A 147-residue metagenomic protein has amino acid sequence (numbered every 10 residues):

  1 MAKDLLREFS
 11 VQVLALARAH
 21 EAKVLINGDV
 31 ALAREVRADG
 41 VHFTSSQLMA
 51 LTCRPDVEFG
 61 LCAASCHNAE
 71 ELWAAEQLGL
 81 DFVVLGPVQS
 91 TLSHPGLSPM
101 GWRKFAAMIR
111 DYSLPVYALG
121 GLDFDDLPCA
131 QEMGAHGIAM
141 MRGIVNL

Functional and structural regions predicted by a protein language model:
M1-D4: N-terminal glycine-/charge-rich "phosphate-binding" loop or analogous flexible N-terminal tail
L6-I26, S45-L48, T52-N68, S98-G121: Alpha-helix-loop-beta-strand connector modules within alpha/beta enzyme cores
F9, D39-V41, D56-V57, L78-L80 (+2 more regions): Short, glycine/charged-enriched secondary-structure capping and boundary segments
Q12-A15, R34-R37, V88-S90: N-terminal start-of-chain detector that recognizes signal peptides and the immediate post-cleavage beginning
V24-D39, H67-G79, I109-A118, L122-L147: Catalytic cores of alpha/beta
T44-R54, V84-G96, F124-L147: Glycine-rich phosphate-binding active-site loops on the catalytic face of alpha/beta enzymes
C62-L92: Histidine/lysine/aspartate-rich catalytic loop segments that bind and position anionic ligands
